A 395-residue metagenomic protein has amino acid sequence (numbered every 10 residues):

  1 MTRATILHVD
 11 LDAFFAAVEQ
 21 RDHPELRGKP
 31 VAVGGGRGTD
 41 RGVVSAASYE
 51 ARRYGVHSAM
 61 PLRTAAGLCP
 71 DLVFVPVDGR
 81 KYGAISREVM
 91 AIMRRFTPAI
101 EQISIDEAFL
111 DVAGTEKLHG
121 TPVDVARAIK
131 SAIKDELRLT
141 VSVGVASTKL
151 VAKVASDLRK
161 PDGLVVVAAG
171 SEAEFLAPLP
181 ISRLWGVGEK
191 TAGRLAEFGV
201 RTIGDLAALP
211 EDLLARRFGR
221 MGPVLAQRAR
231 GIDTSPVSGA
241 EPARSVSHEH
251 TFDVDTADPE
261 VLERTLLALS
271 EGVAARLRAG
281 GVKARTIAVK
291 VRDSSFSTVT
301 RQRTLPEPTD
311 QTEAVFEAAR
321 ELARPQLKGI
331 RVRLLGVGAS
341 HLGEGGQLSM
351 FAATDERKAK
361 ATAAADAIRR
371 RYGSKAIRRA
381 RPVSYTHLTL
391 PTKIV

Functional and structural regions predicted by a protein language model:
M1-I105, F109, E116: Residues that scaffold, gate, or flank divalent-cation-dependent active/transport sites
H8, R183, T191-V332: DNA-contacting surface of Y-family translesion DNA polymerases
E19-Q20, V43-A46, V151-R159, G219 (+1 more regions): Short acidic, glycine/serine/threonine-rich loops at helix termini
T121, V125, I129-L179: Long, highly charged, low-complexity intrinsically disordered interaction regions that mediate electrostatic DNA/RNA
E317-A359, A363: C-terminal hydrophobic structural anchor segments that stabilize assembly/packing rather than catalytic chemistry
T386-T392: Conserved small/polar residues in nucleotide/adenosyl-binding loops
